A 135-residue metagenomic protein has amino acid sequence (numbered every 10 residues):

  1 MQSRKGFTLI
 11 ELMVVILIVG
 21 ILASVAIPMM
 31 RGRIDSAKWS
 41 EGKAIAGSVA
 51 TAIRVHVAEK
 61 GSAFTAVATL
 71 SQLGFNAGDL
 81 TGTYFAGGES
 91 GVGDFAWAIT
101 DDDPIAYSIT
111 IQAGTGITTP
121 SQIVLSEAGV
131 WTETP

Functional and structural regions predicted by a protein language model:
M1-R31: N-terminal single-pass transmembrane signal-anchor helix
I16, K43, A50: Conserved catalytic core of two-component sensor histidine kinases
A23, W39, V55: Functionally critical, cavity-lining and gating residues within the transmembrane helices of 12-TM secondary
M29-G47, K60: Aliphatic-rich helix starts adjacent to a transmembrane/signal segment
T51-P135: Periplasmic/extracellular, small/polar-rich flexible segments of pilin-like filament-forming proteins
